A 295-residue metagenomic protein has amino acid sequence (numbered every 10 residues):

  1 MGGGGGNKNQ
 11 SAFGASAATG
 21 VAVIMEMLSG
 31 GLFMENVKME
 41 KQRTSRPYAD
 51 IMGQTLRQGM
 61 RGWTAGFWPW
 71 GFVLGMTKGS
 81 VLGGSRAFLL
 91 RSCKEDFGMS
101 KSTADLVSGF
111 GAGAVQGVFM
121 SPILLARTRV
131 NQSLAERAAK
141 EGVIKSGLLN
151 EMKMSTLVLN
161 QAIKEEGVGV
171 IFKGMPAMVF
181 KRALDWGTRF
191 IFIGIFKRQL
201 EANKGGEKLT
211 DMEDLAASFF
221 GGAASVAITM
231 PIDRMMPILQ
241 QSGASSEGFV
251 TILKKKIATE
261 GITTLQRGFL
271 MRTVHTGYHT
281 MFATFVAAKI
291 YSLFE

Functional and structural regions predicted by a protein language model:
M1-E295: Matrix-facing interhelical linker segments
